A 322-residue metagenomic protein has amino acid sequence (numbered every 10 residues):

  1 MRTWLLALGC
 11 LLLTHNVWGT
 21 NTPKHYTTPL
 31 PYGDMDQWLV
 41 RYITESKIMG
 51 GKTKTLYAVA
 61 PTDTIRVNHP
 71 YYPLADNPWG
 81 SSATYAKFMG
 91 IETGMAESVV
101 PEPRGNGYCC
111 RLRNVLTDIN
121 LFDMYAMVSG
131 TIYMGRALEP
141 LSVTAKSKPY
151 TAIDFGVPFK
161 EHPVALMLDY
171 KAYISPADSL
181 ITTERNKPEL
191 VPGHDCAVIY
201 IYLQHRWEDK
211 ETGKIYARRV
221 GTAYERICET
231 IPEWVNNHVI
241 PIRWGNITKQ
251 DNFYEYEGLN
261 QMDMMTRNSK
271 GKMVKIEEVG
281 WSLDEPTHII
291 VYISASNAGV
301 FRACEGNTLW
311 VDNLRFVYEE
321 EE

Functional and structural regions predicted by a protein language model:
M1-P29: Bacterial Sec-dependent N-terminal signal peptides
T20-P163, M167, P192-G245, Y254-E321: Aromatic (Trp/Tyr/Phe) and Gly/Pro-enriched flexible surface segments
F155-K160, V164, Y173, T182-K187: A contiguous catalytic/ligand-binding core that recognizes phosphate-bearing ligands
A172-S179, E189-H194, V300: Extended, low-complexity, turn-rich repeat/linker tracts enriched in Gly/Pro/Ser/Thr and Asp/Glu that occur
S175-T182, D209-T212: Short, solvent-exposed secondary-structure capping/transition elements
